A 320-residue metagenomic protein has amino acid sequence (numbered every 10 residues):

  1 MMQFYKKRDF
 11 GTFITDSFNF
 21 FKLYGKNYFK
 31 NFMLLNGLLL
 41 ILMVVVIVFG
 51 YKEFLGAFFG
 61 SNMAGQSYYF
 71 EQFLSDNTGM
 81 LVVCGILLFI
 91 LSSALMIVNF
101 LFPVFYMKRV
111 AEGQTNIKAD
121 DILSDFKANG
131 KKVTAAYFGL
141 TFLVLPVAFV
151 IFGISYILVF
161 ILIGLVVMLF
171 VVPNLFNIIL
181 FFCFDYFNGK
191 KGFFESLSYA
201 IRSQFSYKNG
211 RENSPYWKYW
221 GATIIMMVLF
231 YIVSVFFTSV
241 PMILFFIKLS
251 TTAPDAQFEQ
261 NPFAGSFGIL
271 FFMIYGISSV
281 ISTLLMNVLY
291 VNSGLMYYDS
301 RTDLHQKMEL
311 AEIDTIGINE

Functional and structural regions predicted by a protein language model:
M1-L81: Non-cleavable N-terminal signal-anchor transmembrane helices
F4-Y5, D16, L55-F73, V104-E112 (+4 more regions): Juxtamembrane transition segments at transmembrane-helix termini in multipass membrane proteins
K7, G11-F18, K22, K26 (+9 more regions): Membrane-interacting alpha-helical segments
T12, V98-F102, I178: Generic alpha-helical secondary structure signal
N27, N31-F54, V83-I97, T134-F176 (+2 more regions): Hydrophobic alpha-helical transmembrane segments in multi-pass membrane proteins
L35, L39, A128-N129, V144 (+1 more regions): A short structural micro-motif
L74, T78, I90-A94, V110: Short coil/turn segments at secondary-structure boundaries
V98-F126: Hydrophobic transmembrane alpha-helix segments characteristic of membrane transport and insertion machinery
